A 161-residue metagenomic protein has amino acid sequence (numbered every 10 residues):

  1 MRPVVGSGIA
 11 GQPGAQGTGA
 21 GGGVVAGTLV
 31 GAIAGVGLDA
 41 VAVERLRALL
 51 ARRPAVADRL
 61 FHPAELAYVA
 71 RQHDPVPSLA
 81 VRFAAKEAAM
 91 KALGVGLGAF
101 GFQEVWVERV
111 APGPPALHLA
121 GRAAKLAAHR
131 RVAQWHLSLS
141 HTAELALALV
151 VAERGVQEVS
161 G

Functional and structural regions predicted by a protein language model:
M1-G161: Core catalytic alpha/beta fold that binds nucleotide/phospho-ligands
